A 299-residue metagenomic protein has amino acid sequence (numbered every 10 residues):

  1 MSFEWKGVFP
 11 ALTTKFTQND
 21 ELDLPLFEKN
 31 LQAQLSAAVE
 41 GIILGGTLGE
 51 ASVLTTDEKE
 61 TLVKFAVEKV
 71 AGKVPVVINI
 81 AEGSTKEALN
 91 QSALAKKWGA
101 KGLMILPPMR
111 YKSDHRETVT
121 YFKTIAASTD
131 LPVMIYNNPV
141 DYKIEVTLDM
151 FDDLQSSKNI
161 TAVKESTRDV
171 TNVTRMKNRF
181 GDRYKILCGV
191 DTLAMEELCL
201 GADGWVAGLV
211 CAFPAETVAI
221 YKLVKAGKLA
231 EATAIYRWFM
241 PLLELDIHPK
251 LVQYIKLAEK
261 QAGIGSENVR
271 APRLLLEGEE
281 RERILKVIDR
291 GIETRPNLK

Functional and structural regions predicted by a protein language model:
S2-E145: Active-site beta->alpha loop and helix N-cap motifs at the rims of alpha/beta catalytic domains
F3-E4, R175, Y184, E259: Catalytic cores of TIM-barrel enzymes
G7-K15, A37-V39, C199-A202, V206-K299: C-terminal alpha-helical cap/extension of soluble enzyme domains
L24, E28-L31, L148, R281-I288: Short, amphipathic alpha-helical "lid/cap" segments that border enzyme active or binding sites
F27, K59, V63, A88 (+6 more regions): A general structural signal for well-ordered alpha-helical segments in protein cores
A37, T61, F65-V70, L94-W98 (+8 more regions): Alpha-helical structural signal in soluble globular domains
L54-D57, N90, H115-T118, V146-L148 (+4 more regions): Short secondary-structure transition/capping segments
A127-S128, P139-I247: Catalytic alpha/beta core domains of metabolic enzymes, predominantly
